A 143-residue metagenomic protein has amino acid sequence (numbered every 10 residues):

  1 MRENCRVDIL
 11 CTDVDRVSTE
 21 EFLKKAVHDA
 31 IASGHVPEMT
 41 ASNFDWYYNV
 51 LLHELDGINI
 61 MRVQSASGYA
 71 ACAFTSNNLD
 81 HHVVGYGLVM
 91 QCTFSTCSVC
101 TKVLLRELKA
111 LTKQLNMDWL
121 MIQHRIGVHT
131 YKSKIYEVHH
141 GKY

Functional and structural regions predicted by a protein language model:
M1-F44: Short amphipathic alpha-helix that is part of the acyltransferase structural core
M1-R2, E54, V83: Short, flexible turn/loop "capping" segments at secondary-structure junctions
E3-V7, D56-M61: Short loop/turn microsegments at loop-to-beta-strand junctions
D15, T19-E20, K134-Y143: Buried hydrophobic residues that stabilize the cores of well-folded domains
A26-I31, L51-L55, L108-N116: Hydrophobic, Leu/Ile/Phe/Ala-enriched alpha-helical segments that form helix-helix packing faces
P37-I58: Active-site rim helix/loop that mediates acceptor-substrate recognition in acyltransferases
G57-C97: Conserved donor-binding loop and adjoining core beta-sheet/short helix segment in diverse acyl/aminoacyl transferases
V83-Y136: Acyl-donor binding region in acyl/amide transferases
